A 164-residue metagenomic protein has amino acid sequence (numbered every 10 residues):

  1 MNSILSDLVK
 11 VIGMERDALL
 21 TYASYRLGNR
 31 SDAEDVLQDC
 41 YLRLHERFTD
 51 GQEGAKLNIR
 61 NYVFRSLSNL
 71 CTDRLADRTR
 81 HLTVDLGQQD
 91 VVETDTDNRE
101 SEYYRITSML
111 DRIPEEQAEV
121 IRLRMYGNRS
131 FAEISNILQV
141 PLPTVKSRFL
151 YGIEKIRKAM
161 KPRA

Functional and structural regions predicted by a protein language model:
M1-T21, Y25, E34, A118: A short, charge-rich alpha-helical start-of-domain segment used by transcription regulators
N2, D39-N58, D77-R78: Sigma70-family region 2
T21, D35-L42, L57-N69: Structural recognition of an alpha-helix C-terminal capping motif at a helix-to-coil junction
S31, A132, P143: Residues within helix-turn-helix
F64-V84, Y151: Arg/Lys-rich amphipathic alpha helix in sigma70-family domain 2
R80-L110: Internal acidic/polar
V120-R124: A short pre-motif secondary-structure segment
L138-A164: DNA-recognition helix of helix-turn-helix
